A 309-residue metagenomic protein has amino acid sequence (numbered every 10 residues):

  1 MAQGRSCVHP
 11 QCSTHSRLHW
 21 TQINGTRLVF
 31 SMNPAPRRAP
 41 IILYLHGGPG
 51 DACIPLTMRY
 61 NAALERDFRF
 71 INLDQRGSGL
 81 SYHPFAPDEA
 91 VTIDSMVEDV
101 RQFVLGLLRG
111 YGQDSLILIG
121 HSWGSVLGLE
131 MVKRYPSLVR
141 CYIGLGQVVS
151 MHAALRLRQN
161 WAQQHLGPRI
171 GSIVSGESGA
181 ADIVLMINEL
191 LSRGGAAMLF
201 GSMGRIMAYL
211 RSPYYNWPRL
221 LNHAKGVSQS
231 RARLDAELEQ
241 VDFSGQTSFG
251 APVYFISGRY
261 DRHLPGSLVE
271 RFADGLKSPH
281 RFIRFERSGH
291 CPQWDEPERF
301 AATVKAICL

Functional and structural regions predicted by a protein language model:
G50-N61: The serine-hydrolase catalytic nucleophile loop
L64-H83: Conserved alpha/beta-hydrolase
S95-S115: Conserved acidic catalytic loop of the alpha/beta-hydrolase fold
D114-R156: Conserved hydrolase catalytic core segment
V139-G179: A catalytic-pocket lid/entrance helix-loop region that shapes and gates access to the active site across common
Q163-A251: Alpha/beta-hydrolase
R262-L268: Conserved alpha/beta-hydrolase "acid-adjacent" motif
S288-P297, A301: Catalytic histidine-centered segment of alpha/beta-hydrolase-like enzymes
